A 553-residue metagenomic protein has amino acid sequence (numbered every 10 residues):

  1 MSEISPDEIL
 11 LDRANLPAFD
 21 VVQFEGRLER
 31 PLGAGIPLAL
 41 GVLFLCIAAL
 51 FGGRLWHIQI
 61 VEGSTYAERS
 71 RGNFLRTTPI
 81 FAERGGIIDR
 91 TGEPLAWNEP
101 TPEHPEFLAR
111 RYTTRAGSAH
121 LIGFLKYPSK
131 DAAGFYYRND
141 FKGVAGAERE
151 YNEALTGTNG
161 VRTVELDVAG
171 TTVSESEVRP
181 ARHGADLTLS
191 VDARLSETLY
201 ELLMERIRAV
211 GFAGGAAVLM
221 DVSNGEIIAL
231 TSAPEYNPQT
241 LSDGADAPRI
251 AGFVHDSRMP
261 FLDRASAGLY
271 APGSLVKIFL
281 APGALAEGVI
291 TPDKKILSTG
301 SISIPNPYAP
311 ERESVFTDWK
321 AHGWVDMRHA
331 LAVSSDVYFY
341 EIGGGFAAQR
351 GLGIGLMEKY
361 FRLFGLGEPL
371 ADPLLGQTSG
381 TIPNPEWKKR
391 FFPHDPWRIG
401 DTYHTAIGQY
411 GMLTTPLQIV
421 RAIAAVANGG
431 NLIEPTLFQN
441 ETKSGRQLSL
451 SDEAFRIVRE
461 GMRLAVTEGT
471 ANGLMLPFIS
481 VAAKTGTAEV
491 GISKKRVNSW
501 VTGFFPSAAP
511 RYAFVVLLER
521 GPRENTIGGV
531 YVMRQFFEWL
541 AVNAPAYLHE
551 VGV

Functional and structural regions predicted by a protein language model:
M1-A247, L269, T291-D293, L297 (+6 more regions): Periplasmic/cell-envelope proteins involved in peptidoglycan metabolism and beta-lactam response
P6-D7, L11-D20, L166-S174, V178 (+3 more regions): Beta-lactam-recognizing serine transpeptidase/beta-lactamase-like catalytic domain environment
